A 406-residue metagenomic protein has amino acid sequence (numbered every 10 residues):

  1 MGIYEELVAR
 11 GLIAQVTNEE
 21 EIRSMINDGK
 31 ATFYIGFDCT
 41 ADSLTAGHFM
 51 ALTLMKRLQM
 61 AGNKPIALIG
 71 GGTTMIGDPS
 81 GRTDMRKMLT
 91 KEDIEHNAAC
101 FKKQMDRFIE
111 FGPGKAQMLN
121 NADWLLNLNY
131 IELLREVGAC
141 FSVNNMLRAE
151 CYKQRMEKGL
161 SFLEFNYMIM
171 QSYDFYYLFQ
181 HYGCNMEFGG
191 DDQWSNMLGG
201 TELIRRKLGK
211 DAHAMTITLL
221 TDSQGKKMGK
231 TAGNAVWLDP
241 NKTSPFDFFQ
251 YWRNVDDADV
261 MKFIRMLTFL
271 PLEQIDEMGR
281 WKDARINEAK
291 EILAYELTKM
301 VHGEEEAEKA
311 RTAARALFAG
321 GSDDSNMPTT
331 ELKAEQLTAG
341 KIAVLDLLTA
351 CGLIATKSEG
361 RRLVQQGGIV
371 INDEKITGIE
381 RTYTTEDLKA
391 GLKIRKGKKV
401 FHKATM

Functional and structural regions predicted by a protein language model:
M1-Q193, L198-T201, K207-H213, K226 (+1 more regions): NTP-dependent nucleotidyl-transfer catalytic core
I204-M406: Conserved nucleotide- and phosphate/pyrophosphate-binding catalytic cores in adenylate/nucleotidyl-handling enzymes
